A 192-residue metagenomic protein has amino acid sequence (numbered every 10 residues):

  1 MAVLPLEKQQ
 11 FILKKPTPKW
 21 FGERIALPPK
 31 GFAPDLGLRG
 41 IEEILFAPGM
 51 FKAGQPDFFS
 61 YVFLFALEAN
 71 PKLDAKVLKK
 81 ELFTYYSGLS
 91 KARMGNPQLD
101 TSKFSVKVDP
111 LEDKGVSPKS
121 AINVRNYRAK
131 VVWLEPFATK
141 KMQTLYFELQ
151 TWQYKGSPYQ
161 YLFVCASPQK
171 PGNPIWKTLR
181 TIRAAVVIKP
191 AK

Functional and structural regions predicted by a protein language model:
M1-A2, K192: Compositionally biased, proline/threonine/alanine/serine-rich low-complexity intrinsically disordered stretches
A2-F46: N-terminal "mature-domain start" segment
I12-K14, L67-V77, C165-G172: Second-shell loop/turn segments in exported
G22, P29, I41-E43, V62 (+3 more regions): Extracellular structured ligand-interaction cores
P28, L78-Y85, I175-T178, I182: Stable alpha-helical elements in mature extracytoplasmic
R39, P56-F58, K140-Q143: Short glycine/proline-enriched turns and hinge-like loops at secondary-structure junctions
G49-F137: Conserved polar/disulfide-associated segments of primarily extracytoplasmic proteins
K119-K192: Short, well-structured beta-strand
